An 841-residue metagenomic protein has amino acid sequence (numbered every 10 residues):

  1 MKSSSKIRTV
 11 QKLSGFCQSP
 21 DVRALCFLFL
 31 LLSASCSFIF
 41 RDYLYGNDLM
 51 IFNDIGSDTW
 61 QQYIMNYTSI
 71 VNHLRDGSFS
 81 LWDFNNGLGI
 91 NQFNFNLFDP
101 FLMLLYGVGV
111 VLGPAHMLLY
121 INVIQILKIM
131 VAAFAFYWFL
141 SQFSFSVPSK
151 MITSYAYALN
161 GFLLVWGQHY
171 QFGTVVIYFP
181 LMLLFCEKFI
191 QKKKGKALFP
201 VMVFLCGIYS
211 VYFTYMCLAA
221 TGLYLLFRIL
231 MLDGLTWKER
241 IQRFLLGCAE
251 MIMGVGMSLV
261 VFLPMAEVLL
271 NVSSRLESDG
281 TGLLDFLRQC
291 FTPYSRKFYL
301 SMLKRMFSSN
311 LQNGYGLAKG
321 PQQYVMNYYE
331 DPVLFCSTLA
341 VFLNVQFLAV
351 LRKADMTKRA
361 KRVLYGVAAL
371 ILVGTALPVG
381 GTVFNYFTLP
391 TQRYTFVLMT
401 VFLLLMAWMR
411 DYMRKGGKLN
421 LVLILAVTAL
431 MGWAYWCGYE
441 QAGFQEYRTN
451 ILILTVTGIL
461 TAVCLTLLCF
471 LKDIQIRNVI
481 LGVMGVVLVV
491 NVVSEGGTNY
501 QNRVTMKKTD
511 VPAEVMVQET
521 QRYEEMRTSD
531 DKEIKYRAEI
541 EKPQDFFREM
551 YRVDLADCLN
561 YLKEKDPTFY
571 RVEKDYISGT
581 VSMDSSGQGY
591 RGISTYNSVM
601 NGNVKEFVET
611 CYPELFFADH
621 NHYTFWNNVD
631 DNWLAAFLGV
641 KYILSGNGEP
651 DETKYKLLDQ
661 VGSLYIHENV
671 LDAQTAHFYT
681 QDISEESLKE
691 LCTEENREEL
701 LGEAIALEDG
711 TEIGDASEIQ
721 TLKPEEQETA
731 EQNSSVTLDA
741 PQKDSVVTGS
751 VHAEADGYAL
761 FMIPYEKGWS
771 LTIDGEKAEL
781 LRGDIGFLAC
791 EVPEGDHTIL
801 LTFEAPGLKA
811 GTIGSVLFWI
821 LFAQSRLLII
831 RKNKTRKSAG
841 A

Functional and structural regions predicted by a protein language model:
S5-R8, N66, A704-A841: Active-site-proximal, structured, solvent-exposed surfaces of multi-pass membrane proteins that position macromolecular
A34, I126, M130-F143, P148-L232 (+5 more regions): Membrane-embedded helix bundles of polyisoprenyl
R41-F143, P148-P180, L205, C290-E330: Active-site lumenal/periplasmic loops and adjacent helix-entry segments of GT-C-fold, multi-pass membrane
S57-L74, S78-L81, N91, F95-M103 (+10 more regions): Periplasmic/ER-lumenal interhelical loops and adjacent helix-loop junctions in multi-pass membrane proteins
I90, N94, V487-E549, N560-L634 (+3 more regions): Extracytoplasmic/lumenal acceptor-recognition loop(s) of multi-pass membrane glycoenzymes
K192-G195, F213, V363-Y551, E794-A841: Contiguous transmembrane helix-bundle modules in multi-pass membrane proteins
L235-L245, Q346-L372, T595, T610: Membrane-interface helix-loop-helix junctions at transmembrane boundaries of multi-pass membrane enzymes, predominantly
Q323, C336-A368, T461-L471, L827: Hydrophobic, aromatic-rich transmembrane alpha-helices and their immediate juxtamembrane boundary segments
